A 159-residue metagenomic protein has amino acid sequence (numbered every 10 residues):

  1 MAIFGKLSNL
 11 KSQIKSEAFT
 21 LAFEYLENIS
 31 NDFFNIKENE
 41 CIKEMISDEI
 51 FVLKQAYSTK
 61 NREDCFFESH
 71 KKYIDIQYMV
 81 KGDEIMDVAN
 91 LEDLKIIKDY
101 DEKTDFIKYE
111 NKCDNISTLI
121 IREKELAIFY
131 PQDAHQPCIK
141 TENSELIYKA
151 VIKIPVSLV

Functional and structural regions predicted by a protein language model:
M1-L53, F66: A short, N-terminal "cap"/entry segment at the start of jelly-roll beta-barrel domains of the cupin/DSBH fold
S47, D64-I74, E92-D99, D114 (+1 more regions): A short beta-loop-beta micro-motif enriched in histidine and acidic residues
V52-H70, V80-L94: Conserved short histidine dyad/triad with adjacent acidic residue
K72-E84, N90-E92, D99-E110, K153-I154: Short, conserved beta-strand element in jelly-roll/cupin
I85-M86, L94-I97, I116-L119, E125: Conserved, well-structured core segments that form or line functional sites
I120-C138: Conserved metal-binding segment of the jelly-roll/cupin
L126-I128, S144-V159: A short hydrophobic beta-strand segment most commonly corresponding to one strand of the jelly-roll/cupin
I139-N143: Short proline/glycine-enriched turn/loop segments at secondary-structure junctions
